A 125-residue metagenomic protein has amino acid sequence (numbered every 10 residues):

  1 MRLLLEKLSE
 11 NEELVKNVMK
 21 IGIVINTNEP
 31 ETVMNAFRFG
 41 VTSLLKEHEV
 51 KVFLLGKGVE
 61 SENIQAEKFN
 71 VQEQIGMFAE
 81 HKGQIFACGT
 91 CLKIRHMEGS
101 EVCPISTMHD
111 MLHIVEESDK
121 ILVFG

Functional and structural regions predicted by a protein language model:
M1-V18: N-terminal amphipathic/basic-hydrophobic helices that include classical n-h-c signal peptides and signal-anchor
I21-M34, V59-A66: Short, glycine-rich nucleotide/cofactor-binding loops
T32-L45: Histidine-anchored nucleotide/phosphate-binding helix
R38, E67-Q72, P104-T107: Charged helix-capping and loop-helix junction motifs
G40, V50-L55, I85-G89: Short internal beta-strands
E47, K82, S118-D119: Short, well-ordered alpha-helix to beta-strand connector turns
K68-I94: A glycine-rich helix N-cap at a beta->alpha junction
R95-F124: C-terminal structural segments of small proteins and small subunits
